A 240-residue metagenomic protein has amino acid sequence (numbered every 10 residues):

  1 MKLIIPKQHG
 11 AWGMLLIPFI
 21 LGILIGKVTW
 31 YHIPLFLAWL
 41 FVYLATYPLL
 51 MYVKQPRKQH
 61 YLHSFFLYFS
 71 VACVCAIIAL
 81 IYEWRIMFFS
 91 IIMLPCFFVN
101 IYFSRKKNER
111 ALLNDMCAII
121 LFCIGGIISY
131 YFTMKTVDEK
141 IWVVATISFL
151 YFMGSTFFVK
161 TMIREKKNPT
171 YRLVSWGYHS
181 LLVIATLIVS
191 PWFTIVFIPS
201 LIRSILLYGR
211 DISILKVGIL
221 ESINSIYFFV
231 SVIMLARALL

Functional and structural regions predicted by a protein language model:
L3-I25, I119, C123-I124: The first (N-terminal) embedded transmembrane alpha-helix
P18-F19, H63-C75, M116-Y130, R172-A185 (+1 more regions): Small-residue-rich segments of transmembrane alpha-helices in multi-pass membrane proteins, especially helix faces
I20-L35, A76-F88, I124-V144, I184-W192 (+1 more regions): Helix-coil boundary and interhelical linker segments in multi-pass alpha-helical membrane proteins
W30, F69-F98, K140, S175-D211: Transmembrane helix-loop-helix
P34-I78: Glycine/small-residue-rich interface belts in oligomeric ring/scaffold proteins and their assembly partners
A45-R57, F97-A111, M153-Y171, I202-K216: C-terminal ends of transmembrane helices
C73-I78, R85, I91-S129: Intramembrane alpha-helical segments
V143-T186: A mid-sequence, solvent-exposed acidic-amphipathic segment
